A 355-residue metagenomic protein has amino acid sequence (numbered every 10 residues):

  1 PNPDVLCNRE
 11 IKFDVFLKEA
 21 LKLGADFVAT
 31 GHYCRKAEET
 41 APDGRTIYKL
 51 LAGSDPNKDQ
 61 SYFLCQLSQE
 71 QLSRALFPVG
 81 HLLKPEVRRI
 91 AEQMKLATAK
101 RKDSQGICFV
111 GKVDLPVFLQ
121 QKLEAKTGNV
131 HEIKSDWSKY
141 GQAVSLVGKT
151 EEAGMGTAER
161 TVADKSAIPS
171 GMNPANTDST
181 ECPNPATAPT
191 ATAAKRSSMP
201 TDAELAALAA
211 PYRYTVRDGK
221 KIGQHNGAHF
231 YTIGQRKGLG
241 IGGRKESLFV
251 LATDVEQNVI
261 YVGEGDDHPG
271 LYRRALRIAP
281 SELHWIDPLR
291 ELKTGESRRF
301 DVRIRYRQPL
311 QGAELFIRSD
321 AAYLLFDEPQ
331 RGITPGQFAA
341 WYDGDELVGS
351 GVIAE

Functional and structural regions predicted by a protein language model:
P1-P169, N173-L347, A354-E355: Nucleotide-activated chemistry modules centered on ATP-dependent adenylation/adenylyltransferase
